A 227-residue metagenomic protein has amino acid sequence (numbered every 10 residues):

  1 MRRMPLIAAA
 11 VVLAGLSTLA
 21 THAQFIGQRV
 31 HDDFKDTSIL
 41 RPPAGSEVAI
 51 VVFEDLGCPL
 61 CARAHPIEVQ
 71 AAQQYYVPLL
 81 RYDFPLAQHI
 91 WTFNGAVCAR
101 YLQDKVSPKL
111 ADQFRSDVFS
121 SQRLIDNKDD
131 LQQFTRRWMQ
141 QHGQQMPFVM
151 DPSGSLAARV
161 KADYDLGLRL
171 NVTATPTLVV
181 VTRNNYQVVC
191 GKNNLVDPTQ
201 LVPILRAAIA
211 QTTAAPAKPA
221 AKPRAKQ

Functional and structural regions predicted by a protein language model:
M1-A8: Bacterial N-terminal signal peptides that target proteins for export
A8-S17: Bacterial N-terminal signal peptides
T18-A23: Sec/Tat signal peptide C-region and signal peptidase I cleavage site
V30-V48: A short beta-strand-turn-helix
P43-G45, Q73-Q74, W91, R169-A174: Extracellular/periplasmic catalytic domains that process cell-envelope and extracellular macromolecules
A44, V51-E54, P59-C61, A208 (+2 more regions): N-terminal Sec/ER secretory leader and immediately downstream segment of secreted/extracellular precursors
V51, L56, A62-W138: Structural alpha/beta surface segment adjacent to cysteine/selenocysteine redox centers across thiol/disulfide enzymes
R136-Q227: C-terminal cap of thioredoxin/glutaredoxin-like
